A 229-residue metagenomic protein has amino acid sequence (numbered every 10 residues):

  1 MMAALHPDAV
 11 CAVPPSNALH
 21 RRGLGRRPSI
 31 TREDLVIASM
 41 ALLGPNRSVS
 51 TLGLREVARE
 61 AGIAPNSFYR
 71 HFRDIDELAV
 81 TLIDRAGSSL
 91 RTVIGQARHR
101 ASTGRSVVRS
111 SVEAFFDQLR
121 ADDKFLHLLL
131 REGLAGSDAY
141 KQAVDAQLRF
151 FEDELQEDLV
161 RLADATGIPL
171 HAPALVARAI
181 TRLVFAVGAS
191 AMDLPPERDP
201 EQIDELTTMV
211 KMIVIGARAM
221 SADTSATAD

Functional and structural regions predicted by a protein language model:
M1-I30, T166-P169, A222-D229: N-terminal intrinsically disordered/low-complexity leader segments
P28-M40, V57, L82-L90: Generic hydrophobic, amphipathic alpha-helix propensity
D34, L42-E77, T81: Helix-turn-helix
F72, A79-A86, L128-L129, F151: Alpha-helical DNA-contacting segments of helix-turn-helix folds
G95-A121, I180: Hydrophobic alpha-helical connector segments
Q118, E157, A177-D199, K211-T224: Amphipathic C-terminal alpha-helical segment
A121-D138, Q156, A189-D193: Amphipathic alpha-helical segments used for helix-helix packing
D138-D164, A174-R178, R182-A186, E201-D204 (+1 more regions): Amphipathic alpha-helical packing segments from all-alpha helical-bundle domains
